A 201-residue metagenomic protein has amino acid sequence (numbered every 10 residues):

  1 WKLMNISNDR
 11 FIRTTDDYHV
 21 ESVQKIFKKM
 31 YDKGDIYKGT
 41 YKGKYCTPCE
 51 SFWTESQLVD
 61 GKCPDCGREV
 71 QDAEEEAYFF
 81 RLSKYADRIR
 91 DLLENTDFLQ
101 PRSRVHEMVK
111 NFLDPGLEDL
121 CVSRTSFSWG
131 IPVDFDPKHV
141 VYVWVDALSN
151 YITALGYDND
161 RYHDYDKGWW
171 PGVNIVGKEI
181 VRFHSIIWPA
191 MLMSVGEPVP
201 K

Functional and structural regions predicted by a protein language model:
W1-I36, E50, M191: N-terminal Rossmann-like or analogous alpha/beta NTP/dinucleotide-binding catalytic cores that position adenine
N5, R13, G39-T40, Q57 (+1 more regions): Non-catalytic, surface-exposed connector residues within folded enzymatic/regulatory domains
R13, Y18-S22, C66, D72-K201: Structured secondary-structure scaffolds
F27, S56-Q57, D119: Alpha-helix boundary/capping detector
F27-K28, D60, R90, P189: Short glycine-/small-residue-rich flexible loop motifs, especially phosphate/cofactor-binding loops
K33-R90: Cys/His-rich short segments
